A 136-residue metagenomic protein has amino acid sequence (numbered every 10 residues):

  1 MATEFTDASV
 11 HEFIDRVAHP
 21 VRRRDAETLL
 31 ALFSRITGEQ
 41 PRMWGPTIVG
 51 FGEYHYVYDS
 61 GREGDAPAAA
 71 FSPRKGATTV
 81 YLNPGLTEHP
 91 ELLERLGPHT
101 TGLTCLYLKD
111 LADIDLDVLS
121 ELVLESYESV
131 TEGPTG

Functional and structural regions predicted by a protein language model:
M1-G136: Charge-dense, helix-prone N-terminal extensions
